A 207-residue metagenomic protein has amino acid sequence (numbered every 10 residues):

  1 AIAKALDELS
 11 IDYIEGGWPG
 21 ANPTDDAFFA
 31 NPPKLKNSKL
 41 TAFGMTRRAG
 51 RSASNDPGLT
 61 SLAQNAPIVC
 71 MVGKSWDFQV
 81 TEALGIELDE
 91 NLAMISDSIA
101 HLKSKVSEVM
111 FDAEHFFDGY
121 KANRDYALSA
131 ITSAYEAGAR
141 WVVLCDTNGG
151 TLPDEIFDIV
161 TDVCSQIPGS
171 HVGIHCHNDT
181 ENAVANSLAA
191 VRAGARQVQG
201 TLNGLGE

Functional and structural regions predicted by a protein language model:
A1-I14, F29-L35, R48-V172, S187-A195: Alpha/beta enzyme core
P19: Metallocofactor- and cofactor-centric catalytic cores in central/energy metabolism, strongly enriched
K36-G44: A glycine-rich helix N-cap at a beta->alpha junction
D146, G200-E207: Short beta-alpha connecting loops at secondary-structure transitions that line or flank enzyme active sites
H175-N203: Small-aliphatic-rich amphipathic alpha-helix that forms the alpha element of a beta-alpha
